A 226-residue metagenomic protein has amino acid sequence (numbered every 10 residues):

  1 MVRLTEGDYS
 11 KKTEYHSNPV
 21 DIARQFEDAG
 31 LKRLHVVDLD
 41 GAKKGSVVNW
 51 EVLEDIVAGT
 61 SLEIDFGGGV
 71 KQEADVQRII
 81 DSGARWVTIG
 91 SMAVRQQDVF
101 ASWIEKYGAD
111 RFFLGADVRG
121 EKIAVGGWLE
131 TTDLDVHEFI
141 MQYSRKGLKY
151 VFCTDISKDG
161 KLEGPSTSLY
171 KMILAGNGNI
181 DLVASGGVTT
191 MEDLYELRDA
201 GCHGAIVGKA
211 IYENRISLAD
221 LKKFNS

Functional and structural regions predicted by a protein language model:
M1-K12, A84-D159: Conserved anion-binding
F26, L34, I79, L114 (+3 more regions): Conserved, mostly hydrophobic/aromatic
R33-E51, S91, F152-E163: Glycine-rich, proline-tolerant flexible connector loops at the mouths of alpha/beta enzymes
H35-D38, D65, T88-I89, F113 (+2 more regions): Conserved beta-strand positions in the central sheet of alpha/beta enzyme cores
D40, G45-Y107: Glycine/small-residue-rich loop that forms an oxyanion/phosphate-binding "nest" at active or ligand-binding sites
V47-E54, L129-E138, E163-M172: Charged helix-capping and loop-helix junction motifs
T60, I64-W86, S168-G204: Catalytic cores of alpha/beta
D98-Y107, R198-S226: C-terminal helical cap(s) of enzyme catalytic domains, especially alpha/beta-barrels
